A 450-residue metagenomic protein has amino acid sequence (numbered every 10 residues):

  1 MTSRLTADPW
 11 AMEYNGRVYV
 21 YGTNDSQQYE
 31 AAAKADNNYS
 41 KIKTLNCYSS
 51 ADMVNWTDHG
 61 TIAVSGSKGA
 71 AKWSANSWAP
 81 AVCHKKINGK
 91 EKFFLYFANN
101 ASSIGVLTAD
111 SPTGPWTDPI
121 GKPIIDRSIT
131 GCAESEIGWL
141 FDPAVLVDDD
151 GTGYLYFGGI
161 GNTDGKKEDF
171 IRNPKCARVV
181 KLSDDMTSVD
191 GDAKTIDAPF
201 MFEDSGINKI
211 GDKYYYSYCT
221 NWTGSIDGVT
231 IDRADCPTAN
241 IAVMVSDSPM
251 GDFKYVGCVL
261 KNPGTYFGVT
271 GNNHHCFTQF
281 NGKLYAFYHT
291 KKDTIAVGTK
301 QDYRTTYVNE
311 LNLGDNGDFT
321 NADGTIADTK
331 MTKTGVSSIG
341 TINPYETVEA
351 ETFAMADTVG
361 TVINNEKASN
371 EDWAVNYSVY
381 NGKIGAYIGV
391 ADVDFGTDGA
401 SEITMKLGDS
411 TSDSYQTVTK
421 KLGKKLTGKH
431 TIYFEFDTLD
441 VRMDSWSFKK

Functional and structural regions predicted by a protein language model:
M1-T404, D413-Q416, K420-G423, K429-K450: Carbohydrate-active catalytic/glycan-binding domains of CAZyme proteins, especially the secreted or lumenal ectodomains
D409-T411: Beta-strand->loop->alpha-helix junctions that form or flank phosphate-binding loops in nucleotide-handling enzymes
